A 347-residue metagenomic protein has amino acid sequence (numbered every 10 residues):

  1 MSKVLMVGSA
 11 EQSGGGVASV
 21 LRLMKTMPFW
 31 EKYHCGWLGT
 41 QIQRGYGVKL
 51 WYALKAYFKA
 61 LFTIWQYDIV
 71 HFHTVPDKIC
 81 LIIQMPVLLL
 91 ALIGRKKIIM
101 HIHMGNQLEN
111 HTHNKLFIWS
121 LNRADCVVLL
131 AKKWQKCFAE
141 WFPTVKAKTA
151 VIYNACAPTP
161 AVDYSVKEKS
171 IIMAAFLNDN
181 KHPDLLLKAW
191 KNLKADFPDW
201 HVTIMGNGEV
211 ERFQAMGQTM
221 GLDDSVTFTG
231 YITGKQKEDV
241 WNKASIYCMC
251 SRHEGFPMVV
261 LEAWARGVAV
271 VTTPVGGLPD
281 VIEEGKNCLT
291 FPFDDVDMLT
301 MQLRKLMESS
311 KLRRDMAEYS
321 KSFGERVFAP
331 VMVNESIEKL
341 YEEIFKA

Functional and structural regions predicted by a protein language model:
L5, D163-K194, T203-M205: Conserved donor-binding/catalytic core segment of Leloir-type glycosyltransferases
N122-A161: Donor nucleotide-sugar binding/catalytic pocket of nucleotide-sugar-dependent glycosyltransferases
Q214-I232: Nucleotide-activated donor-binding/catalytic signature segment of Leloir-type glycosyltransferases, i.e., the conserved
Y231-I232, D239-A244: Short alpha-helical donor nucleotide-sugar binding micro-motif in glycosyltransferases
R252: Aromatic "clamp/platform" in nucleotide-sugar-dependent glycosyltransferases that forms part of the donor/acceptor
A269-T272: Short hydrophobic beta-strand element within catalytic cores of glycosyltransferases and related nucleotide-activated
E284-G285, L289-V296, K305-S310: Conserved acidic donor-binding segment of nucleotide-sugar-dependent glycosyltransferases
M298, K305, L312-V327, V333-K339: A short, well-ordered alpha-helix in the C-terminal region of glycosyltransferases
